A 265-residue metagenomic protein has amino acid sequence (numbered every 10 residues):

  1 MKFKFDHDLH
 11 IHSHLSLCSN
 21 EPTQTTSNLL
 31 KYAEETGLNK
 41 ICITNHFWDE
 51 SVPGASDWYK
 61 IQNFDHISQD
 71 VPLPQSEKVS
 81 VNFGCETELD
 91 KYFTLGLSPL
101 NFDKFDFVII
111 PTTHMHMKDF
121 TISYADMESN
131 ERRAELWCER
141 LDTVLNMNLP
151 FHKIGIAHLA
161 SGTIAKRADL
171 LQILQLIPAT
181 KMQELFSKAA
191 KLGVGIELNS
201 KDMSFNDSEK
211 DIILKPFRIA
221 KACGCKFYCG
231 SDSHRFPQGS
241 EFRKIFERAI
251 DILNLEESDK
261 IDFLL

Functional and structural regions predicted by a protein language model:
M1-K91, L100-F102, A165-L176, S200 (+5 more regions): An N-terminally biased module of ancient metal coordination in phosphate/nucleic-acid-related enzymes
L29, L95-G96, M182, I212-L214: Alpha-helical scaffolding within the catalytic cores of extracellular/periplasmic polymer-degrading hydrolases
I41-I43, V108, I156, I196: Hydrophobic residues within beta-strands of alpha/beta enzymes
P53-K191: Extended substrate/RNA-proximal surfaces in nucleic-acid metabolism proteins
G193-F205: His/Asp/Glu-enriched short active-site or ligand-binding loop at hydrolase and phosphoryl-transfer sites
N206-C229, R243-K244: Extended hydrophobic/aromatic segments used for targeting, binding, or gating
S240-L265: Mid-to-C-terminal alpha-helical segments outside catalytic/metal-binding sites
